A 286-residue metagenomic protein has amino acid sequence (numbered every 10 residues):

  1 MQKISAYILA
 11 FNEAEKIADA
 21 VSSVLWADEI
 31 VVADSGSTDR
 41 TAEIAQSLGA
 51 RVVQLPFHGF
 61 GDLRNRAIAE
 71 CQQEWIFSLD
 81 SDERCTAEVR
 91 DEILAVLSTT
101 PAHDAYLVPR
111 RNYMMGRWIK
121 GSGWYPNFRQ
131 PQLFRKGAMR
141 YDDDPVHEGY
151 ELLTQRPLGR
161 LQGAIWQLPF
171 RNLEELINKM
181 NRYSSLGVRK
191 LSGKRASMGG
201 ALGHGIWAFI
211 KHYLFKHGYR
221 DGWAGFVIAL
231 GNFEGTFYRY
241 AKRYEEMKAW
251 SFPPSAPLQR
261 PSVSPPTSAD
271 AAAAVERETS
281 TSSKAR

Functional and structural regions predicted by a protein language model:
K3-S5: Cell-envelope/extracellular polymer assembly enzymes that use nucleotide-activated donors
Y7-E29: Short, well-formed alpha-helical segments that are part of the catalytic scaffolds of diverse glycosyltransferases
E15-A18, D39-L48, E88-V89: Acidic helix N-cap motif at the loop->helix transition within catalytic regions of sugar-transfer enzymes
S23, D34-E43, D80: A conserved acidic beta->alpha catalytic loop
A42-E70: Conserved donor nucleotide-binding strand/loop of the catalytic core
G61-I68, L79, T86-W250, R286: Catalytic-site signature of metal-activated, phosphate-bearing donor transferases, centered on the GT-A/GT-A-like
I76: Short aromatic/hydrophobic "clamp" motif used to bind/position activated sugar donors
T267-R286: Long, low-complexity, intrinsically disordered segments
